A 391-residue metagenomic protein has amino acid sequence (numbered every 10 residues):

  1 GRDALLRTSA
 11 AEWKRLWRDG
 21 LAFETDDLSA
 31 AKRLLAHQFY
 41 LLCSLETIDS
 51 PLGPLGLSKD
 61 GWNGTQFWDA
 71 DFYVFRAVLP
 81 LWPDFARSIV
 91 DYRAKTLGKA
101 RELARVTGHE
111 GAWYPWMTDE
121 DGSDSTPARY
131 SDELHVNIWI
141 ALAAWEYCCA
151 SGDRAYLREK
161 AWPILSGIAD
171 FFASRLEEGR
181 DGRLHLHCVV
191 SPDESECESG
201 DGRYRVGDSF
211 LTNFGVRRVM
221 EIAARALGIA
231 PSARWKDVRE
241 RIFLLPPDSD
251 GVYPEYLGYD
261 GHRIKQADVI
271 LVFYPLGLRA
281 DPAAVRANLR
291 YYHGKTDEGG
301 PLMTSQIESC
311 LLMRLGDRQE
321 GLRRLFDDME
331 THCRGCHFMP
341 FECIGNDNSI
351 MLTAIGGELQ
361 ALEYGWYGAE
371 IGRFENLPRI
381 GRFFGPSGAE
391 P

Functional and structural regions predicted by a protein language model:
G1-W62: Acidic/polar, glycine-enriched structural segments that form the non-catalytic walls/loops of the carbohydrate-binding
C43-D49, R101-G108, L176-R183, A280-D281: Proline-centered turn/helix-capping motifs that create local helix->coil transitions or kinks
D49-G61, Y114-D132, V189-D208, R334-D347: Acidic/His metal-coordination segments adjacent to aromatic residues that form catalytic metal sites in metalloenzymes
D49-P54, L157-K160, E177-L186, A230-R234: Short, glycine/acidic-rich hinge or "gate" loops at secondary-structure transitions that mediate conformational
G61-E178, F210-N213, R217-A223, M351-G368: Aromatic-rich carbohydrate-recognition surfaces in CAZymes
Q66-K95, L142, E146-C149, E159 (+2 more regions): Active-site core of glycosidic bond-cleaving carbohydrate-active enzymes
F171-I229: Acidic/histidine-rich catalytic neighborhood
F341-P391: C-terminal structured "cap/appendage" subdomains that terminate the fold
